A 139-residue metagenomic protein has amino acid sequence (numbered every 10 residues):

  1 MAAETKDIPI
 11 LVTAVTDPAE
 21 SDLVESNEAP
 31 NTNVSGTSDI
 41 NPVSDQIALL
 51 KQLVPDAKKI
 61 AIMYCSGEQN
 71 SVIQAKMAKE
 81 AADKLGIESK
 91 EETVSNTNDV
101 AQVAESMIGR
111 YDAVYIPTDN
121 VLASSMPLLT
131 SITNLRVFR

Functional and structural regions predicted by a protein language model:
M1-R139: Short hydrophobic alpha-helices and adjacent helix-cap/hinge residues
